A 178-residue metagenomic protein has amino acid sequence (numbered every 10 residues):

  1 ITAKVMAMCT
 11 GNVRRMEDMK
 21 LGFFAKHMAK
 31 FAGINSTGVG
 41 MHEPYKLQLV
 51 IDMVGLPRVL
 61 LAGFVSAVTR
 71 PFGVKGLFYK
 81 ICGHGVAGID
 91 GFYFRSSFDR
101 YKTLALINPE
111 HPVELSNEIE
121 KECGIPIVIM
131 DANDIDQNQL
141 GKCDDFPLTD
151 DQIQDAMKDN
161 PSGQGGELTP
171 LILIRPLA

Functional and structural regions predicted by a protein language model:
I1-A178: N-terminal and secondary-structure boundary signal
